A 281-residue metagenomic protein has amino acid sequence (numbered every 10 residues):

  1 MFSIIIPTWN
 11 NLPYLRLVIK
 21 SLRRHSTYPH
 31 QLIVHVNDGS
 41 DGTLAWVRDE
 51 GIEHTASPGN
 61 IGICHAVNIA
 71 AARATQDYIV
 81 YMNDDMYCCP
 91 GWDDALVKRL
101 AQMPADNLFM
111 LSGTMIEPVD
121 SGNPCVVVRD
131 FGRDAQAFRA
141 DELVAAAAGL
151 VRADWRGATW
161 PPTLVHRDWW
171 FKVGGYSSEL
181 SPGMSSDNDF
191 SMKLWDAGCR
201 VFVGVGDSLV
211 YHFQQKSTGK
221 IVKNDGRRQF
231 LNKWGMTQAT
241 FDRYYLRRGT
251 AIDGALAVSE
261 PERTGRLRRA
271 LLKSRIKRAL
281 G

Functional and structural regions predicted by a protein language model:
K20-P29: Short, acidic, metal-binding catalytic loop of nucleotide-sugar glycosyltransferases
Y28, V36-A45: A conserved acidic beta->alpha catalytic loop
S57-A74: Glycine-rich, basic loop-to-helix element that forms the pyrophosphate-binding segment of sugar-nucleotide handling
C64, L143-D168: A recurrent flexible, glycine/aromatic-enriched loop bordering the glycosyltransferase active site that acts as
I79: Short aromatic/hydrophobic "clamp" motif used to bind/position activated sugar donors
Y87, R156-P162, R167, F171-G204 (+1 more regions): Donor nucleotide-sugar recognition loop
P90-F131: Conserved donor NDP-sugar-binding/catalytic core segment of glycosyltransferases
I116, S181, V203-V222, Q229: Active-site donor/metal-binding and catalytic loop motifs of nucleotide-sugar-dependent glycosylation enzymes
